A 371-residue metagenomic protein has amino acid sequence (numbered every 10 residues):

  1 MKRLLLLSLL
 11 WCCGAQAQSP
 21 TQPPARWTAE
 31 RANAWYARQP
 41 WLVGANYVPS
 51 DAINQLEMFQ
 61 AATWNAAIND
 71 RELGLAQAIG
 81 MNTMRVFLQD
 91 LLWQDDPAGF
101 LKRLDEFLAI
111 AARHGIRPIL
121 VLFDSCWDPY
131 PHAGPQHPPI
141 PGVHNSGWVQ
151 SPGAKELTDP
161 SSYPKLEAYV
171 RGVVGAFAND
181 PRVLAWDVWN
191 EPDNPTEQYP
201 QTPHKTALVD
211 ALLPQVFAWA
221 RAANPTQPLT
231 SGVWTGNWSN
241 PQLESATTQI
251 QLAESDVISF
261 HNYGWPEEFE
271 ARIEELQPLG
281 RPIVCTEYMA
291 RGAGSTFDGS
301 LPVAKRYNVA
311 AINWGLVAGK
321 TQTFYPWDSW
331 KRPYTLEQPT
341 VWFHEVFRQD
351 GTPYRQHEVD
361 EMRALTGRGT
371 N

Functional and structural regions predicted by a protein language model:
L4-C12: Sec-dependent N-terminal signal peptides
A15-A17: Boundary at the C-terminal end of the N-terminal hydrophobic targeting segment
T21-S255, H261, P266-E268, L279 (+6 more regions): Active-site mouth of glycoside hydrolases
R272: Conserved catalytic-core segment of NTP-binding enzymes
Y354-N371: Carbohydrate-binding surfaces of carbohydrate-active enzymes
